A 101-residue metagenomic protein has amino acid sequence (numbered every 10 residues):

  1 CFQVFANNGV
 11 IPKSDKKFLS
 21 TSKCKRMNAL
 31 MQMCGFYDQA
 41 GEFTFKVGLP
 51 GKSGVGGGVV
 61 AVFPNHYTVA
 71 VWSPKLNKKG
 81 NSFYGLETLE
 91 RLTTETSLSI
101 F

Functional and structural regions predicted by a protein language model:
V4-F101: Structured C-terminal helix/loop/strand segments within mature extracytoplasmic catalytic/sensor domains
